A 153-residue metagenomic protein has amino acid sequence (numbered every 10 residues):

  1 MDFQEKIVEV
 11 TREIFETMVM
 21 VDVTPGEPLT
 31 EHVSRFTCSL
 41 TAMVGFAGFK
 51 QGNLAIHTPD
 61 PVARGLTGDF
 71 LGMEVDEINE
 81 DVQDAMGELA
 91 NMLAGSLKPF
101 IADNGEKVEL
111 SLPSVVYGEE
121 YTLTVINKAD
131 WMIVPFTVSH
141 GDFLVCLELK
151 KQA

Functional and structural regions predicted by a protein language model:
M1-A153: N-terminal auxiliary interaction/assembly segments of multi-subunit proteins
